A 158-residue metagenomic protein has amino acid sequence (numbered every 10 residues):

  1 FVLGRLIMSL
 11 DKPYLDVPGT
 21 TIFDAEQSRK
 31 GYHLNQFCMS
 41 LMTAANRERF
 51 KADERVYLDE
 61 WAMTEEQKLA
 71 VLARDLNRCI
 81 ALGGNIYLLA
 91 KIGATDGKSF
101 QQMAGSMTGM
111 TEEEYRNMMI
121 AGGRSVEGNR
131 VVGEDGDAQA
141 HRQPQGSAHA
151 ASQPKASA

Functional and structural regions predicted by a protein language model:
F1-I7: Short, Lys/Arg-enriched N-terminal segments with co-localized hydrophobic residues within the first ~10-30 amino acids
I7-A158: Charged, low-complexity intrinsically disordered segments
